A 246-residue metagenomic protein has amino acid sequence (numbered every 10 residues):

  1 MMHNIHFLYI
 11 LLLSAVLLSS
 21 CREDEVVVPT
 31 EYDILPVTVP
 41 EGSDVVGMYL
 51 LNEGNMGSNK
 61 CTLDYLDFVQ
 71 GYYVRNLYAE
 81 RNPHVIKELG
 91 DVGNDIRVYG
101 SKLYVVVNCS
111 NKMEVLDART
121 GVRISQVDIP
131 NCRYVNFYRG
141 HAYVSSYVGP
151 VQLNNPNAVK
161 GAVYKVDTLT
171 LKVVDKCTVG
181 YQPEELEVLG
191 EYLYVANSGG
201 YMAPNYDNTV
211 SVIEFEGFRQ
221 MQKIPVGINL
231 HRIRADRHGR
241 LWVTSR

Functional and structural regions predicted by a protein language model:
M1-L8: Bacterial N-terminal signal peptides that target proteins for export
L17-S20: C-terminal motif of bacterial Sec signal peptides marking the signal peptidase cleavage site
R22-R246: Predominantly soluble domains enriched in secretory-pathway, periplasmic, or organellar proteins
